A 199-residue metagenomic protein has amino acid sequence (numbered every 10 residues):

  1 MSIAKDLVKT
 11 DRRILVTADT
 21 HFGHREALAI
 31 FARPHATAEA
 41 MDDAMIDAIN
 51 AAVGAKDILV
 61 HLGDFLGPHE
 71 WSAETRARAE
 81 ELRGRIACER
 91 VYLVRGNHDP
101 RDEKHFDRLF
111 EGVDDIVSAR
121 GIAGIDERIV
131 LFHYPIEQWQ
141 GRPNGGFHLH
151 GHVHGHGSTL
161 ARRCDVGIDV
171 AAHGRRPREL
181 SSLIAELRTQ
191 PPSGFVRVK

Functional and structural regions predicted by a protein language model:
M1, V198-K199: Short intrinsically disordered terminal tails
S2, V8-K9, L15-A18, F22-S118: Core catalytic region of metal-dependent phosphoesterases/phosphodiesterases, especially metallo-beta-lactamase-like
D11, G54, I86-C88, D126 (+2 more regions): Short, well-ordered coil/turn elements that cap or connect secondary structure elements
D107-R197: Conserved beta-sheet core of the metallophosphoesterase superfamily
